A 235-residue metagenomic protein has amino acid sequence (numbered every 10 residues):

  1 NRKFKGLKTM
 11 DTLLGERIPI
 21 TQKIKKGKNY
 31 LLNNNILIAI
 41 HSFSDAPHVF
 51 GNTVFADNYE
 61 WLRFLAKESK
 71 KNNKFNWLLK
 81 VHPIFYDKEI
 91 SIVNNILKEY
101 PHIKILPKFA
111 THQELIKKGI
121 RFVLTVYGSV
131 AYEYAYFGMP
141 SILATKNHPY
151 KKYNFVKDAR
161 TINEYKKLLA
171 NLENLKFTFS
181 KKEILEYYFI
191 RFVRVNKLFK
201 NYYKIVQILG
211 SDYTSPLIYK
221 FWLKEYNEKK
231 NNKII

Functional and structural regions predicted by a protein language model:
N1-L32, I162-I235: C-terminal amphipathic helix plus adjacent low-complexity, charged tail appended to glycosyltransferase catalytic
K3-N95: Conserved catalytic-core segment of nucleotide-activated headgroup transferases in glycan assembly
H48-G51, N154, L168-L169: Short conserved micro-motifs at the rims of enzyme active sites and ligand-binding pockets
N72-N73, Y100, F137: Helix C-cap/helix->beta junction micro-motif
I92-P107: Nucleotide-activated donor-binding/catalytic signature segment of Leloir-type glycosyltransferases, i.e., the conserved
K104-K108, V156-L168: Short acidic-hydrophobic, aromatic-tinged amphipathic segments that line or gate anion-handling sites
K108-V156: A donor-sugar binding/catalytic signature common to diverse glycosyltransferases and related nucleotide-sugar
